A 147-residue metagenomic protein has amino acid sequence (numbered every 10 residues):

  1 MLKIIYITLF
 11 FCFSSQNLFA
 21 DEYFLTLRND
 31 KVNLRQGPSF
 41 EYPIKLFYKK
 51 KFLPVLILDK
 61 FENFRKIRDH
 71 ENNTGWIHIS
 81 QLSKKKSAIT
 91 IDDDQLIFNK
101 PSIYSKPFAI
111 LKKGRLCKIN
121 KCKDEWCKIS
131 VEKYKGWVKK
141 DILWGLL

Functional and structural regions predicted by a protein language model:
I4-Q16: Sec-dependent N-terminal signal peptides
L18-Q36, L46-K51, L58-K100, Y104-Y134 (+1 more regions): SH3-family beta-barrel domains
